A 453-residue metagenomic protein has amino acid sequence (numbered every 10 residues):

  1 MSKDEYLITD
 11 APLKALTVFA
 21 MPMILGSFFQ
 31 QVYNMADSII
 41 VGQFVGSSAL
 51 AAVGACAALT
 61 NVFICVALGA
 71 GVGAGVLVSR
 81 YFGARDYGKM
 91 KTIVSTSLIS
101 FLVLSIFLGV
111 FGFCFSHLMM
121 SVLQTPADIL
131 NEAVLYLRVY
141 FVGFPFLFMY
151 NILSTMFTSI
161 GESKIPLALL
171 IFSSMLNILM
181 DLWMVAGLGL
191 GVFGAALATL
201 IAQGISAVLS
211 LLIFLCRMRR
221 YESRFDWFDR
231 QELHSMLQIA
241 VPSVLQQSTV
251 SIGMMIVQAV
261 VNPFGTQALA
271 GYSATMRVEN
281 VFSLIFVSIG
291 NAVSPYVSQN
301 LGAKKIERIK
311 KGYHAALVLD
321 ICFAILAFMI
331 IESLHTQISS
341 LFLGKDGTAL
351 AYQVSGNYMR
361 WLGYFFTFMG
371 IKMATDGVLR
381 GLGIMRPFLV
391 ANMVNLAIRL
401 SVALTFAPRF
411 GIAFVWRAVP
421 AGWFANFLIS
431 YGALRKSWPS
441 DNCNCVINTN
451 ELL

Functional and structural regions predicted by a protein language model:
M1-A20, V78-G143, G187-V241, V297-Y364 (+1 more regions): Short alpha-helical transmembrane segments in multi-pass integral membrane proteins
T9, L13-V32, A36, L59-V66 (+8 more regions): Residue-level signal for short hydrophobic patches within transmembrane helices of multi-pass membrane transporters
V18, V41-N61, A127-E132, V192-F193 (+4 more regions): Interfacial/gating helices of multi-pass transporter permease domains
V18-D37, V139, S173, A202-S206 (+3 more regions): Transmembrane helical elements of multi-pass membrane transporters/channels
F28, V32-L50, M120-A127, W183-L190 (+6 more regions): Helix-terminus/linker motif at the lipid-water interface of multi-pass membrane proteins
L50-V110, L147-P166, G271-H335, M369-G383 (+1 more regions): Small-residue-rich hydrophobic transmembrane alpha-helices
V62-C65, N177-D181, S206-L211, V281-L284 (+3 more regions): Hydrophobic transmembrane alpha-helices of multi-pass small-molecule transporters
G71, Y140-T158, P166-S174, A195-V208 (+4 more regions): Short runs within selected transmembrane alpha-helices of multi-pass transporters and secretion channels
